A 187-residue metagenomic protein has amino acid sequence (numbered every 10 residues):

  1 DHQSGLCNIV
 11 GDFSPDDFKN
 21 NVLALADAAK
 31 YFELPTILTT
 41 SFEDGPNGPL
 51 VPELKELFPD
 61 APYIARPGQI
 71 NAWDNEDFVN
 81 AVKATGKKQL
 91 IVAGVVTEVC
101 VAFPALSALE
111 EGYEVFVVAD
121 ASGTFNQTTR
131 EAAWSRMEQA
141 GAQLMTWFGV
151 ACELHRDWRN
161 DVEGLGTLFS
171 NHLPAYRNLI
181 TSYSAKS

Functional and structural regions predicted by a protein language model:
H2-Y63, P67-G68, A84, E114 (+3 more regions): Active-site acidic carboxylates
T39, V118-D120, W147: Generic beta-sheet signal
F42-G45, Q69-A72, T97-V101: Acidic, metal-coordinating catalytic cores used for nucleic-acid/nucleotide bond scission and strand-transfer chemistry
L50-E53, D77, F103-S107: A short acidic, amphipathic alpha-helical/loop segment
P67-I70, D120-G123, V150: Short, acidic/turn-prone active-site loops that include or flank metal/cofactor- and phosphate-binding residues
G68-N80: Short phosphate-binding loop-to-helix
A81-K88: Glycine-rich phosphate-binding loop signature in dinucleotide/nucleotide-binding domains
Q89-G141: A contiguous pocket-lining binding segment that forms or flanks enzyme active sites
